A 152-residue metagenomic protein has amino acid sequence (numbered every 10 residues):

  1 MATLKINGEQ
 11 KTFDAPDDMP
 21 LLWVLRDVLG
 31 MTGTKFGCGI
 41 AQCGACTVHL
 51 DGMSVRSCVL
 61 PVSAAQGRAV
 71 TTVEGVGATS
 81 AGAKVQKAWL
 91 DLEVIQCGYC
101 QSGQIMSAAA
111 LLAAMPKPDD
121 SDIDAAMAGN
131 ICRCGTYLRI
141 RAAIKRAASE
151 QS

Functional and structural regions predicted by a protein language model:
M1-S152: Signature of N-terminal electron-transfer/Fe-S-associated modules in redox systems
